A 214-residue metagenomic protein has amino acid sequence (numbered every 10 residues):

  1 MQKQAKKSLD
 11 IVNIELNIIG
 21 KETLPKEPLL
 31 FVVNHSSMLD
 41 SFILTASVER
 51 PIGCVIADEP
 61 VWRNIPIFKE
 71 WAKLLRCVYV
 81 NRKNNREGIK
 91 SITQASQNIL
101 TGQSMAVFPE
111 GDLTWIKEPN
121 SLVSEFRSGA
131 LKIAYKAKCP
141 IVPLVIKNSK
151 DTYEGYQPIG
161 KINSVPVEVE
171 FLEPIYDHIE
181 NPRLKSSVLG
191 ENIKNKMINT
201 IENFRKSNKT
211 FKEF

Functional and structural regions predicted by a protein language model:
M1-S8, V12, F68-W71, A130: Hydrophobic alpha-helical segments of integral membrane proteins, encompassing both true transmembrane helices
K3-L29: A short, well-structured juxtamembrane/interface segment
A5, L74-R82, D112, E118: Short, basic, glycine/proline-bearing loop/turn elements
D10-I19, E87-I89, D151-E154: Short gly/ser/thr-rich secondary-structure transition/capping motifs
I11, P25-N85: Catalytic core of membrane glycerolipid acyltransferases/transacylases, capturing the structured, soluble-facing
I18, V78-N81, D177: Short acidic-hydrophobic, aromatic-tinged amphipathic segments that line or gate anion-handling sites
I89-F214: Non-catalytic C-terminal accessory region of glycerolipid acyltransferases and related lyso-lipid remodeling enzymes
